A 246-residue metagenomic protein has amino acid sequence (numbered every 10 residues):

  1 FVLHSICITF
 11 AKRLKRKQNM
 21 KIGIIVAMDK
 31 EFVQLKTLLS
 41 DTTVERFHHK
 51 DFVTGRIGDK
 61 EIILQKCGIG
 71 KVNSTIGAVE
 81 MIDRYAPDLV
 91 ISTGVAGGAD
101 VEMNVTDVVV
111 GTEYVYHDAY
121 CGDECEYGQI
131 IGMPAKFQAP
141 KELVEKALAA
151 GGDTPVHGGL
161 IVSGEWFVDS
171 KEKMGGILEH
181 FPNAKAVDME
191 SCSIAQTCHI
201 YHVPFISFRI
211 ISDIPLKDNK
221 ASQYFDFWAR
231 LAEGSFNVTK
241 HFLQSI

Functional and structural regions predicted by a protein language model:
F1-N19: Short, Lys/Arg-enriched N-terminal segments with co-localized hydrophobic residues within the first ~10-30 amino acids
M20-V79, R84-Y85: N-terminal short beta-loop-beta anion/metal-coordinating cradle
E80-R84, E102-M103, A195-P204: Alpha-helix C-terminal capping segments
A86-I91: Proline-aspartate-enriched helix->loop->beta-strand connector
A99-F181: Mid-sequence, gly/pro-rich, charge-dense loop/helix-turn segments that line enzyme active sites
V168-K220: A C-terminal functional module that forms or caps the active site or interfaces directly with catalytic machinery
P215-I246: His/Asp/Glu-rich mid-to-C-terminal helical/loop segments that flank catalytic regions of hydrolases
